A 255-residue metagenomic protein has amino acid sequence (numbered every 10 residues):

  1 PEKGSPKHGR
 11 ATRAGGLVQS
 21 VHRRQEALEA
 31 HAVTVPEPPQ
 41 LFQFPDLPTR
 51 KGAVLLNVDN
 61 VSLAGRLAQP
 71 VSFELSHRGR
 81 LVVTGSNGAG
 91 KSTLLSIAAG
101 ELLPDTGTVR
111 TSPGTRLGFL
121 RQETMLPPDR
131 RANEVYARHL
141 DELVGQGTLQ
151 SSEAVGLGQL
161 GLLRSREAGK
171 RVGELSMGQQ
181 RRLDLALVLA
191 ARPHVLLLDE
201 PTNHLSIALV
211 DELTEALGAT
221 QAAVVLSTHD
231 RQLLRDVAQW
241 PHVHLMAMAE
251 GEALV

Functional and structural regions predicted by a protein language model:
P1-Q69, S76: Coupling and communication elements adjacent to P-loop NTPase active sites across diverse families
P48-V255: ABC ATP-binding cassette signature C-motif
